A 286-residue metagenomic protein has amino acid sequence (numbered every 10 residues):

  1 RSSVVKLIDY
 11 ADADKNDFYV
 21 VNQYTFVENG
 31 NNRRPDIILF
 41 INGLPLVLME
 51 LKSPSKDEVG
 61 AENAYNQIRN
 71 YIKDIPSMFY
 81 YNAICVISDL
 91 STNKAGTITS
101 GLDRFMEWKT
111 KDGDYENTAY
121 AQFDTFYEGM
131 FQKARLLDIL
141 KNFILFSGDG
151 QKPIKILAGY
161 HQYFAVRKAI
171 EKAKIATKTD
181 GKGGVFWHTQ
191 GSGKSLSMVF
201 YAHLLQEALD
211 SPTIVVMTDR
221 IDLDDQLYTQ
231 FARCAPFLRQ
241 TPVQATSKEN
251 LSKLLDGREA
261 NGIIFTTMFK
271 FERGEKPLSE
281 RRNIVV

Functional and structural regions predicted by a protein language model:
R1-T213, D222, Q226-L238, E259-I263: ATP-dependent helicase/translocase motor core
A61, M106, E272-V286: Signature of the SF2 helicase/ATPase Hel1-core->accessory helical subdomain module
C85-V86, V243-Q244, V286: Short, hydrophobic beta-strand segments that form beta-sheet elements in well-ordered domains
V216, I264-T266, V286: Hydrophobic positions in the central parallel beta-sheet of the AAA+
I221, P242-S252, T267-R273: Conserved helicase motor
T246-I264, K276-R281: Conserved motor-coupling elements within RecA-like helicase/translocase cores
